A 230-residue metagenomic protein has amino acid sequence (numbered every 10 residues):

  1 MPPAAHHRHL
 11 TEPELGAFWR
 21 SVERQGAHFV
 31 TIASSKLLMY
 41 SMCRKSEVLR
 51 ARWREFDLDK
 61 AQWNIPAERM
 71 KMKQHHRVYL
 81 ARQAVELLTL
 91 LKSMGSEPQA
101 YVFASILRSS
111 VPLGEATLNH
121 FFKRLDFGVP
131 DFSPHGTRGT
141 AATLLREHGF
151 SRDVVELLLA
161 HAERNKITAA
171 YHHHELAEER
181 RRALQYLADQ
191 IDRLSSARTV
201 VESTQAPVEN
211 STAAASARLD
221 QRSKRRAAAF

Functional and structural regions predicted by a protein language model:
M1-R50, D59, M70-Q74, M94-P98 (+2 more regions): Basic, Lys/Arg- and aromatic-enriched nucleic-acid-binding interface segment
W19-I32, V78, K92-V102, I106 (+5 more regions): Short, basic (Lys/Arg/His-rich) helix/loop patches that form interaction surfaces in the mid-to-C-terminal regions
R50-F56, R146, E156-E163, H172-H173: A short, basic/aromatic helix-end/turn motif that makes direct DNA contacts
L58-K60, R82: Residue-level signal for tight coil/turn positions that link beta-strands
Q62-N64: General beta-strand recognition
R82, E86, L90-Q99, A104-S110 (+2 more regions): C-terminal secondary-structure termini that scaffold catalytic or DNA-interacting sites
